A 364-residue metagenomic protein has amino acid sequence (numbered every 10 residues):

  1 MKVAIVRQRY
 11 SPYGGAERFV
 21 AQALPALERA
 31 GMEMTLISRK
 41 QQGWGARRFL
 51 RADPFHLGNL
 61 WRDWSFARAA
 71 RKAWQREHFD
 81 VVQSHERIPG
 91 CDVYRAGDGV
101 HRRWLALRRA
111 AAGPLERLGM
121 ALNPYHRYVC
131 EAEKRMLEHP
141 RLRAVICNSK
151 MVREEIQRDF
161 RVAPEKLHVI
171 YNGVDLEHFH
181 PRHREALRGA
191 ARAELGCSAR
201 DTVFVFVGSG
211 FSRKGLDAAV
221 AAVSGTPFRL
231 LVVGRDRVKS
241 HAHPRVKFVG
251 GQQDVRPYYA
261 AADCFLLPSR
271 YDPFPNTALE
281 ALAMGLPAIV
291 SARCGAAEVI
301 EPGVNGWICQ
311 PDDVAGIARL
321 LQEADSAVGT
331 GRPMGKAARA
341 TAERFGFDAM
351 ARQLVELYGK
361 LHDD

Functional and structural regions predicted by a protein language model:
L122-N148: Membrane-proximal helix-turn-helix segments that form the acceptor-binding/catalytic region of lipid-linked
M151, G173: Carbohydrate-associated surface elements
Q157-R158, V174-A193, H241: Acidic anion/phosphate-binding donor-loop and adjacent secondary structure in glycosyltransferase catalytic cores
A190-A193, T330-R344: A short, well-ordered alpha-helix in the C-terminal region of glycosyltransferases
S198-K214, V220-V223: Conserved donor-binding/catalytic core segment of Leloir-type glycosyltransferases
G251, R270: Aromatic "clamp/platform" in nucleotide-sugar-dependent glycosyltransferases that forms part of the donor/acceptor
P287-V290, I300: Short hydrophobic beta-strand element within catalytic cores of glycosyltransferases and related nucleotide-activated
P302-G303, W307-V314, E323-G329: Conserved acidic donor-binding segment of nucleotide-sugar-dependent glycosyltransferases
